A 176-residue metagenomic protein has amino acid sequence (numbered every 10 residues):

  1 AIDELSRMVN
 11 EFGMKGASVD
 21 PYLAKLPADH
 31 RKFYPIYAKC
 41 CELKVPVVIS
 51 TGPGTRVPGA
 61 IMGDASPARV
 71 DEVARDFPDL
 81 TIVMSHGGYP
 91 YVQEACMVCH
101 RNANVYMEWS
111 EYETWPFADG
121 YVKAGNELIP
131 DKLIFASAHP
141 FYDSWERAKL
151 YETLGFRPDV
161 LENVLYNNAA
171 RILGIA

Functional and structural regions predicted by a protein language model:
A1-M8, V92: Short, acidic/polar
E4, L43, V98, R171-I172: Short alpha-helical scaffold segments that flank and stabilize functional sites
E4, R69, E94, G120-Y121 (+3 more regions): Hydrophobic alpha-helical segments typical of transmembrane helices and their membrane-interface/capping positions
R7, I129-K132, Y142-A176: Mid-to-C-terminal alpha-helical segments outside catalytic/metal-binding sites
E11-I134: Catalytic pocket-lining loop regions of alpha/beta-barrel enzymes, especially the amidohydrolase/enolase/GH5 lineages
A136-H139: C-terminal active-site rim and adjoining tail of enzyme catalytic domains
